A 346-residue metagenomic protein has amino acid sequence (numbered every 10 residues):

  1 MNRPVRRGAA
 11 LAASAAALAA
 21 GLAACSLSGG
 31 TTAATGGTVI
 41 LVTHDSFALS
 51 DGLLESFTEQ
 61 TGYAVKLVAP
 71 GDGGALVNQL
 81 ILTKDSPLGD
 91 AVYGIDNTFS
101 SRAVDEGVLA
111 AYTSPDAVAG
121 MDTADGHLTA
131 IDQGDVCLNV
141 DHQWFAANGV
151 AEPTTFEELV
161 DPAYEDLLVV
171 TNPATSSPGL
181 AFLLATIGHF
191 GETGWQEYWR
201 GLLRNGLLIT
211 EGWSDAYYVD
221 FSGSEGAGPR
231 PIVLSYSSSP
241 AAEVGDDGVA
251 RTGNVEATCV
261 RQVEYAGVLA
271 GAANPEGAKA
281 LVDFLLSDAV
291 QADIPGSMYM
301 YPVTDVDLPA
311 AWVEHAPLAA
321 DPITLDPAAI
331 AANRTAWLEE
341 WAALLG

Functional and structural regions predicted by a protein language model:
M1-V39: Short, low-complexity disordered leader/linker segments with a strong preference for bacterial N-terminal type II
C25-R102, S222-E225: Early extracytoplasmic/lumenal segment of secretory-pathway proteins
P87-V92, A110-V140, E157, D166-P173: A structural signal for short loop-to-beta-strand junctions that line the ligand-binding cleft of periplasmic/secreted
N97-G107, T123-A151, G179-H189, V263-G267: Periplasmic solute-binding protein
L109-D116, H127-A130, E157-V160, P231 (+3 more regions): Short beta-strand->loop
L184-A257: Ligand-binding pocket segment of bilobal, Venus flytrap-like solute-binding proteins
V260, E264, L269-L325: Mature extracytoplasmic/periplasmic domains
A311-G346: Extracellular/periplasmic bilobal clamshell ligand-binding domains
